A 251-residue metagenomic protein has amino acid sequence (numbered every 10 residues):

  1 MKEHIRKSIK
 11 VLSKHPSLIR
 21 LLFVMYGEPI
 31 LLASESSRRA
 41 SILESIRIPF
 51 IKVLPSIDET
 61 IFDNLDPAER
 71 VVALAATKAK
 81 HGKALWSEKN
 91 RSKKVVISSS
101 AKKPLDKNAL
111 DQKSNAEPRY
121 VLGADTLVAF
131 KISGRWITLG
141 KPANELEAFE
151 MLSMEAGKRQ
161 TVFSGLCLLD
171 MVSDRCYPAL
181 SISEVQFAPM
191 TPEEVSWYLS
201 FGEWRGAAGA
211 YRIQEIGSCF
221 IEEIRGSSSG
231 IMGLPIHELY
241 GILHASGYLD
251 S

Functional and structural regions predicted by a protein language model:
K2-L22, Y26-L31, A68-S251: Anionic-ligand binding patches
P29-V53, A245, L249: N-terminal G-site helix/loop of the GST-like fold
A33, R39, L54, I61-D63 (+2 more regions): Domain-wide signal for the mature, well-folded portions of proteins, strongly enriched in nucleus-encoded organellar
S37, I57, S173: Short, glycine/serine-rich, charged loops/turns that create anion-binding and catalytic segments at active sites
R47-N64, C176-I182: Short glycine-rich, Thr/Ser-proximal phosphate-binding strand/loop in the N-terminal lobe of ATP-dependent enzymes
